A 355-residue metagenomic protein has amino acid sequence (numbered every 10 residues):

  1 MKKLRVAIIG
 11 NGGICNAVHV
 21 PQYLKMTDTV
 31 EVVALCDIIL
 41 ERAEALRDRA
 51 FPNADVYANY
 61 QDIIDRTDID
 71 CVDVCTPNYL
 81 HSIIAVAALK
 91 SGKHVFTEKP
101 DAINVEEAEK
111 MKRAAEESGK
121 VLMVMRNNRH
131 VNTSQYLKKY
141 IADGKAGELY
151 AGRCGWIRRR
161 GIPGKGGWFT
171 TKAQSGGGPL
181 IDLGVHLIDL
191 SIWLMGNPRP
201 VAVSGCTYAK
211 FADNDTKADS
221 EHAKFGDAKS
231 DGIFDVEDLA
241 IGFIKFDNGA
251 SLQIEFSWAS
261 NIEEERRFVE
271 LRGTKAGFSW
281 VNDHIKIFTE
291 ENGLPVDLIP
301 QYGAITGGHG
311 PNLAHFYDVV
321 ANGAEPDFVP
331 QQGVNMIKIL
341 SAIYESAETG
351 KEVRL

Functional and structural regions predicted by a protein language model:
M1-F51: N-terminal Rossmann-like dinucleotide-binding module
K2, C71-D73, K120, D247 (+1 more regions): C-terminal helix-rich "cap/oligomerization" subdomain common to oxidoreductases
I14, I38, W280, Y302-A314 (+1 more regions): Active-site loop of classical SDR/Rossmann-like NAD(P)-dependent oxidoreductases, centered on the catalytic Tyr-X3-Lys
I14, N128-I233, G350: Predominantly a Rossmann-like dinucleotide-binding segment in NAD(P)-dependent oxidoreductases
A50-A114: Beta-loop-alpha module in the N-terminal Rossmann-like domain of NAD(P)-dependent dehydrogenases, especially those
A58, T97, L122-V124, I254 (+1 more regions): Hydrophobic residues in well-ordered beta-strands that form the structural core
K110-N127, A146-G152: Rossmann-fold dehydrogenase core element
D189-H284, L313-A324: Contiguous beta-strand/loop segments that form the cofactor/metal-binding neighborhood of enzyme cores
